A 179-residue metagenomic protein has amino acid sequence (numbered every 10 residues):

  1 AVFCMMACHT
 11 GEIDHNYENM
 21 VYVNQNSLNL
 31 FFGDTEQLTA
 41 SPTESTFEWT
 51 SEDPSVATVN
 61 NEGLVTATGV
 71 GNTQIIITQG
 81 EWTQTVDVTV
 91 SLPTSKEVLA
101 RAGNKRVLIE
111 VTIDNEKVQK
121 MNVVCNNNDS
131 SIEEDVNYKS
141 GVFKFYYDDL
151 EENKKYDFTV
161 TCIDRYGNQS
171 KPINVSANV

Functional and structural regions predicted by a protein language model:
A1-A7: Sec-dependent bacterial lipoprotein signal peptides
C8-L92: Extracytoplasmic soluble-region selector
F32-D34, D53, R101-L108, K139-F143: Ser/Thr- and Asn-enriched, surface-exposed coil loops between beta-strands
T43, T68-V70, G103, N137 (+1 more regions): Hydrophobic loop/turn residues within beta-sheet-rich immunoglobulin-like superfamily modules
T46-E48, N115-Q119: A short beta-turn/strand-edge loop motif at beta-sheet boundaries
T89-E116, E152, Q169-V179: Pro/Thr/Ser/Gly-rich low-complexity, intrinsically disordered linker/stalk tracts
K120-N153: Recognizes extended acidic, P/S/T-rich segments that occur within or adjacent to Ig-like beta-sandwich modules
F145-I173: Beta-strand-rich modules
